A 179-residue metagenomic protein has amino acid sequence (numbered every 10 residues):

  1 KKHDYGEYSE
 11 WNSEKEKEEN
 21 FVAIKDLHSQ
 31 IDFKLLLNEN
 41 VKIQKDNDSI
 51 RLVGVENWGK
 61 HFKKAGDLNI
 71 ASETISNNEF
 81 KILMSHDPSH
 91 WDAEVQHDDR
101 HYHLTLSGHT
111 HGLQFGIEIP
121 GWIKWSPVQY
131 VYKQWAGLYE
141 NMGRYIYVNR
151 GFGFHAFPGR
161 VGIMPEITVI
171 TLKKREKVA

Functional and structural regions predicted by a protein language model:
K1, E39-N40, V55-W58, D87-P88 (+2 more regions): Active-site metal-binding loops of divalent metal-dependent hydrolases
K1-V55, V131: Extended active-site neighborhood of metal-dependent phosphoesterases/phosphodiesterases
K2-E16, G59-A65, I119-V131, H155-G162: Acidic/histidine-rich helix-loop elements that form or flank divalent-metal/phosphate-binding sites at the catalytic
F21-V22, N38-E39, A65-A71, S89-A93 (+2 more regions): A generic local structural motif
K25, K42, E73-T74, A136-L138 (+1 more regions): Short secondary-structure boundary/capping segments
I31-K34, N40-V53, S76-F80, E140-Y145 (+2 more regions): Beta-strand-turn-beta hairpins that frame and shape the catalytic cleft of phosphate-ester-processing enzymes
W58-N78, L83-T105: Active-site-proximal loop/helix segments of hydrolase catalytic cores
P88-T168: Conserved beta-sheet core of the metallophosphoesterase superfamily
